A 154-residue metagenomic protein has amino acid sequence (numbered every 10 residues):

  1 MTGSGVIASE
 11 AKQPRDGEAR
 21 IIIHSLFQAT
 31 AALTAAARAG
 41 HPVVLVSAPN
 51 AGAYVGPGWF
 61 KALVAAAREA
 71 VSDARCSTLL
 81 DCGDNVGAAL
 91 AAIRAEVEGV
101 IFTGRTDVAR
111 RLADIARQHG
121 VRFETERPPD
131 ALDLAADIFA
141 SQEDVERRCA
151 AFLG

Functional and structural regions predicted by a protein language model:
A11-R15: A cross-taxon signal for low-complexity, glycine/charged-rich
E18-A31, A35, A39: N-terminal, charge-rich interaction modules
A19-I23, V43-S47, C76-C82, G99-F102 (+1 more regions): Hydrophobic faces of well-ordered beta-strands that scaffold small-molecule active sites in alpha/beta enzyme cores
F27-T30, G52-A62, G104-Q118: Active-site-adjacent beta->alpha loops and helix N-cap segments on the catalytic face of soluble alpha/beta enzymes
A37-P42, I93-V100, G120-R122: Glycine-enriched alpha-helix->loop->beta-strand junction motifs that scaffold or abut catalytic
G40-P42, S47-A51, V108-G154: Conserved anion-binding
S47-I93: N-terminal active-site wall of soluble small-molecule enzyme domains
